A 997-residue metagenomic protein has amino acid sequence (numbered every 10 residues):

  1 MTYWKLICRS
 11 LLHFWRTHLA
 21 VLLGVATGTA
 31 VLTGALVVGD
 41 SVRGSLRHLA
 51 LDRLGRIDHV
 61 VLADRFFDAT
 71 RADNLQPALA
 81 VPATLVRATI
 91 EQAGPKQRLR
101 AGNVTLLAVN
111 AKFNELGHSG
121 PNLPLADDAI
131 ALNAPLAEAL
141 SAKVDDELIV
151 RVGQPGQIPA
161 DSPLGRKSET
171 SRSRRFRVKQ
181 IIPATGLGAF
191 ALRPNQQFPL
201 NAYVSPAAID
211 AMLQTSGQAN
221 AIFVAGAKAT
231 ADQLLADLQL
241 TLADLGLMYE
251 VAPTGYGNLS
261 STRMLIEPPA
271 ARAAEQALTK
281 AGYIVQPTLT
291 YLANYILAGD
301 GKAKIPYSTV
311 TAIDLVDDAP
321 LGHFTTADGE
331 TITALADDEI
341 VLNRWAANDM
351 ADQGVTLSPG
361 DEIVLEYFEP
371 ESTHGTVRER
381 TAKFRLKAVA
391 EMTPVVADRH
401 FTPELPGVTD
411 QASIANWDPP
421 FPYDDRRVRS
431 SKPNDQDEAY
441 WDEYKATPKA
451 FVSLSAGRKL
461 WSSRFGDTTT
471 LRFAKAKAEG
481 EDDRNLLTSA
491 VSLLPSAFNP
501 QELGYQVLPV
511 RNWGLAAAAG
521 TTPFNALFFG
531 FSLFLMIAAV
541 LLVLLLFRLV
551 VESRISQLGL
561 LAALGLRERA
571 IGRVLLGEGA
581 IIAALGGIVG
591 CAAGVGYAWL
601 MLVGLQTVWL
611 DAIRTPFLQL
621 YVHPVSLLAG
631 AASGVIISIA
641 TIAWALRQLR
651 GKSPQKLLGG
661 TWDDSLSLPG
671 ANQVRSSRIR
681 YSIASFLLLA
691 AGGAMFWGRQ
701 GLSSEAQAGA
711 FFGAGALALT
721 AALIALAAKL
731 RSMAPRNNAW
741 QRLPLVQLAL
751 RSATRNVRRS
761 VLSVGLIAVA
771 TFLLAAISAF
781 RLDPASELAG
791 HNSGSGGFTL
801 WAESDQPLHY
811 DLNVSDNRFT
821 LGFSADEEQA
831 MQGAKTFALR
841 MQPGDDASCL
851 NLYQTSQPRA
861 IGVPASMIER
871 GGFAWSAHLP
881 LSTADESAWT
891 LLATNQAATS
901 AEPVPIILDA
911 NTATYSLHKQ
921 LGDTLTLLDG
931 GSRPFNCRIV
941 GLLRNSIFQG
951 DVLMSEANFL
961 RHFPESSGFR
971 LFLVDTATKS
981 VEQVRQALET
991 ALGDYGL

Functional and structural regions predicted by a protein language model:
M1-L997: Alpha-helical transmembrane segments of bacterial inner-membrane membrane proteins
